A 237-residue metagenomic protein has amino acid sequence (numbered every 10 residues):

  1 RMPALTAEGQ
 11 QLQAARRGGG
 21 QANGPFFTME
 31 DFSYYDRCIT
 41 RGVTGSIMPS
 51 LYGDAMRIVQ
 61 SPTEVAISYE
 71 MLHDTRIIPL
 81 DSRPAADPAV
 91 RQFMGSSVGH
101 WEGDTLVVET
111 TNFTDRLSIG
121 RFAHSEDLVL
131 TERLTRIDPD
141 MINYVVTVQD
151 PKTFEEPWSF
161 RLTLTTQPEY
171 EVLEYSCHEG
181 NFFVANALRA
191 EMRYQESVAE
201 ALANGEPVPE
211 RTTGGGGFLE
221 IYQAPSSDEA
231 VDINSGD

Functional and structural regions predicted by a protein language model:
R1-D237: PEST-like low-complexity, intrinsically disordered acidic/proline/serine-rich tracts that flank trafficking/processing
